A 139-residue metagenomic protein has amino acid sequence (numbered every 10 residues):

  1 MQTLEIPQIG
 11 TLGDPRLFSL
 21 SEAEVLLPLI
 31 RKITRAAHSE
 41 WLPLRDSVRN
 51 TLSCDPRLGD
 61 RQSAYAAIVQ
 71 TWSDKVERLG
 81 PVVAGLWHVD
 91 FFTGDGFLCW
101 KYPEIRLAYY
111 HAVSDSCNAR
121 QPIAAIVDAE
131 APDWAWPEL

Functional and structural regions predicted by a protein language model:
M1-L52: Long, hydrophobic N-terminal alpha-helical segment
I6-I9, I30-I33, I68, I105 (+1 more regions): Weak global preference for isoleucine
I9-G10, P15, W41, R49-F97 (+1 more regions): N-terminal intrinsically disordered, cationic/polar leader segments that include organellar targeting peptides
P81, G85-L139: Glycine-rich, aromatic-bearing surface loops/beta-hairpins
